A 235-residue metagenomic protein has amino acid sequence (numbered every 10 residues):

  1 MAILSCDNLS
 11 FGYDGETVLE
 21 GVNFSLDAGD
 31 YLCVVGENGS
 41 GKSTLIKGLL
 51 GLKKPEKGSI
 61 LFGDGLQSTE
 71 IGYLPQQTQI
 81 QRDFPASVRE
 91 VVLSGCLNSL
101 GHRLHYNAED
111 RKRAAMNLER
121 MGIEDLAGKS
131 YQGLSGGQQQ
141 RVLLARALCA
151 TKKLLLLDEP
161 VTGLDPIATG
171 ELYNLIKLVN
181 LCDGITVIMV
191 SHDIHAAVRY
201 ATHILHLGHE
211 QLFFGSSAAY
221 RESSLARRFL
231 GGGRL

Functional and structural regions predicted by a protein language model:
G58-I71: Conserved ABC transporter NBD signature motif
A108-L126: Conserved ABC ATPase "signature" region
S130-L134, Q138: Conserved ABC ATPase signature
L155-D158: Catalytic Walker B motif of ABC-type/P-loop ATPase nucleotide-binding domains
P166-A168: Helix N-cap at the start of a conserved alpha-helix in ABC-type nucleotide-binding domains
S191-H192: H-loop/switch region of ABC-family ATPase nucleotide-binding domains
I204-S216: H-loop (His-switch) and adjacent beta-strand-loop-beta switch element of ABC-type ATPase nucleotide-binding domains
